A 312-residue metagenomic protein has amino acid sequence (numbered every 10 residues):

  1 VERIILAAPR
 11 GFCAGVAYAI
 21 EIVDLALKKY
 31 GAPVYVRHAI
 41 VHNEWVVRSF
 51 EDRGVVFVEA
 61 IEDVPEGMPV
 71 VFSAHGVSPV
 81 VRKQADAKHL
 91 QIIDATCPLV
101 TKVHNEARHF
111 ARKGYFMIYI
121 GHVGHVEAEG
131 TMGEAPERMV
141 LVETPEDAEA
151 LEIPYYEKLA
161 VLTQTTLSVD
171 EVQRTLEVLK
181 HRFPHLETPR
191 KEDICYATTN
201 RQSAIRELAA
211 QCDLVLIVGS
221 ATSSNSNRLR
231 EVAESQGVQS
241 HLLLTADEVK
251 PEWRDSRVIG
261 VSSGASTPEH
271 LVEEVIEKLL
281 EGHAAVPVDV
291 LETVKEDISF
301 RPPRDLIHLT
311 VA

Functional and structural regions predicted by a protein language model:
V1-A265, E269-A312: The feature marks the mature, well-folded catalytic cores of soluble enzymes
